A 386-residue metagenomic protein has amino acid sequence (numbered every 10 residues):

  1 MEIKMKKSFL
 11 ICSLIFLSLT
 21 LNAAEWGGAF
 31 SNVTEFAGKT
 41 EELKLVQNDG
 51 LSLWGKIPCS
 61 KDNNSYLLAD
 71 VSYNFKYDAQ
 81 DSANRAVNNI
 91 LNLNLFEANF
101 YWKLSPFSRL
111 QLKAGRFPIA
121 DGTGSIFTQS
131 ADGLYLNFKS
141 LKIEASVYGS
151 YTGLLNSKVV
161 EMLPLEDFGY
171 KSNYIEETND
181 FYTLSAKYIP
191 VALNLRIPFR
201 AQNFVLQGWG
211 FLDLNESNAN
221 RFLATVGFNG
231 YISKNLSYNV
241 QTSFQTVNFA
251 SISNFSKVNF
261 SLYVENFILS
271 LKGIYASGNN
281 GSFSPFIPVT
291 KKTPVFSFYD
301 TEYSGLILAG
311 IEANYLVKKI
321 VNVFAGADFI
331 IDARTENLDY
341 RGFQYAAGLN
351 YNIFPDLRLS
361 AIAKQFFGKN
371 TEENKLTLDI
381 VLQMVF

Functional and structural regions predicted by a protein language model:
M1-S8: Positively charged n-region of N-terminal signal peptides that target proteins for export
F9-S13: Sec-dependent signal peptide hydrophobic core
L14-N22: Hydrophobic h-region of N-terminal signal peptides that target proteins for export in Gram-negative bacteria
L21-G115, L134-L141, A145, P198-R200 (+3 more regions): Beta-barrel outer-membrane channel/assembly domains of diderm bacteria
V33-K39, Q80-L95, P106-V226, G281-E312: Surface-exposed coil loops of outer-membrane beta-barrel proteins
V46-S52, S185, I189-P190, K257: Well-ordered, non-membrane alpha-helical segments in soluble/globular domains
N74, I119, A276: Short, solvent-exposed loop/turn segments at secondary-structure junctions
A250-K292: Long, well-ordered mid-to-C-terminal structural blocks that present hydrophobic/aromatic surfaces
